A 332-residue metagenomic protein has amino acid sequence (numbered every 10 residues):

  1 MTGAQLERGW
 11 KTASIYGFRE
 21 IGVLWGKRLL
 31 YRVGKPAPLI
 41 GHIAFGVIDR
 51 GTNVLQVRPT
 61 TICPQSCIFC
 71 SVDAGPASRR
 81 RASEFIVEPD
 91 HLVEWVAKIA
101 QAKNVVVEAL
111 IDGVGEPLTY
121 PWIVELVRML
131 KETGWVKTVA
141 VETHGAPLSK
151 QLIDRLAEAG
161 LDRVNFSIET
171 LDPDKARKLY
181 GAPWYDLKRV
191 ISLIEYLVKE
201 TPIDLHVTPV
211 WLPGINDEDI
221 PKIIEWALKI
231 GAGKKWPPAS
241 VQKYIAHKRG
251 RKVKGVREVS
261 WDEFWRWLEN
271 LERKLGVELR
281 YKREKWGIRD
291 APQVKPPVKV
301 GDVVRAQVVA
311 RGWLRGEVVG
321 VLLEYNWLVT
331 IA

Functional and structural regions predicted by a protein language model:
T2-P59, A74-S83, K98-K103: N-terminal [4Fe-4S]-dependent radical SAM core
R58-A74, V319: Local cysteine-cluster metal-coordination motifs and their immediate loop/turn environment, predominantly Fe-S cluster
S71-L92, I99-Y120, K131-S149, L156-S192 (+2 more regions): Core AdoMet radical
I123-V124, S149-L156, E218-I224: Distinct, well-ordered alpha-helical segments
V124-W135, A157, V198-K199, E272: Surface-exposed amphipathic alpha-helices with a cationic face
K188-R251, E263-R283: Conserved C-terminal portion of the radical SAM core fold that forms the substrate/S-adenosylmethionine-binding
K295-G312: Structural detector for short beta-strands of small beta-barrel domains
V321-A332: Beta-strand/loop nucleic-acid-binding surfaces
